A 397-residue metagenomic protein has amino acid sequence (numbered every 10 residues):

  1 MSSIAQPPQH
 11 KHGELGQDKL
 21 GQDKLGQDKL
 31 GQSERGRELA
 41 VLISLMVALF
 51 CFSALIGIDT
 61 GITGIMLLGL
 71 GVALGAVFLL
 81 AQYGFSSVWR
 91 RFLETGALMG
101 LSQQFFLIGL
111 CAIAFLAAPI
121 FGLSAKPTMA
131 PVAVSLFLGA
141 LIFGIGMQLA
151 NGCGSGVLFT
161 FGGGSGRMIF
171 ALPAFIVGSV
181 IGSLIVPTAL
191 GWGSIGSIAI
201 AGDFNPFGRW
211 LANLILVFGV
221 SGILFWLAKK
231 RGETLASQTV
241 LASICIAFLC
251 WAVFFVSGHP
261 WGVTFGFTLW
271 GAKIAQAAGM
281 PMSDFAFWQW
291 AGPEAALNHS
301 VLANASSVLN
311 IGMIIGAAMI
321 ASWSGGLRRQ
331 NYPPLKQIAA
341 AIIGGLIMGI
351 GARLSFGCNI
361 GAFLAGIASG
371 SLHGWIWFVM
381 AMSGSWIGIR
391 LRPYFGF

Functional and structural regions predicted by a protein language model:
S2-D18, G26-F397: Membrane-interfacial helix-loop segments of redox and metal-homeostasis proteins, especially TM-loop-TM junctions
